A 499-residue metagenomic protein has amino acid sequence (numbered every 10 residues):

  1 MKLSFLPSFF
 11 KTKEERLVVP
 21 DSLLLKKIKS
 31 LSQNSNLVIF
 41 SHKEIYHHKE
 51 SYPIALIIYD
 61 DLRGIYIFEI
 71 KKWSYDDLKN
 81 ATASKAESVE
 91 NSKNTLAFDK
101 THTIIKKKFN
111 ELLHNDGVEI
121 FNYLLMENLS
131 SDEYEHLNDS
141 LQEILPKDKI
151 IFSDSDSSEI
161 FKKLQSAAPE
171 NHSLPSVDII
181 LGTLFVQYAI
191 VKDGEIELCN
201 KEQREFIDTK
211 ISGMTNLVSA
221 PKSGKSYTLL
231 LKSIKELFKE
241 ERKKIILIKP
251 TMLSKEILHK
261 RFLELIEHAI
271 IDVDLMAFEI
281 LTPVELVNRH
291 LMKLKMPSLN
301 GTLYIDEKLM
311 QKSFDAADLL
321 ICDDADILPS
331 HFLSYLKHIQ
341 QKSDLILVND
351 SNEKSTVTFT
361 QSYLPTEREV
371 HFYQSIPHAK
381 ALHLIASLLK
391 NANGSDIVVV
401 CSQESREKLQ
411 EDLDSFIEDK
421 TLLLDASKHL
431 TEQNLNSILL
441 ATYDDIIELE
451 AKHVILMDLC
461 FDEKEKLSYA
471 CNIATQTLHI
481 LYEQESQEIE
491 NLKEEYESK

Functional and structural regions predicted by a protein language model:
M1-E197: Intrinsically disordered, low-complexity Ser/Thr/Pro/Gly-rich regulatory segments
I151-N200, S355-N391, V399-L413: Helicase-core coupling region on the C-terminal RecA-like lobe
G194-S212: Pre-Walker A adenine-sensing motif
I211-K232: Walker A/P-loop
S223, E264-E267, I271-F278, R289 (+3 more regions): Core RecA-like ATPase module of SF1/SF2 helicases and allied nucleic-acid translocases
P250, S254-I257, R261-L303, A441: Inter-Walker segment of RecA-like/P-loop motor cores
P283-Y335, L439-I447, K464: Conserved RecA-like ASCE ATPase "motif II neighborhood" in helicase/translocase motors
L333-S375, L492-K499: Conserved RecA-like helicase ATPase core segment that couples NTP binding/hydrolysis to strand translocation
